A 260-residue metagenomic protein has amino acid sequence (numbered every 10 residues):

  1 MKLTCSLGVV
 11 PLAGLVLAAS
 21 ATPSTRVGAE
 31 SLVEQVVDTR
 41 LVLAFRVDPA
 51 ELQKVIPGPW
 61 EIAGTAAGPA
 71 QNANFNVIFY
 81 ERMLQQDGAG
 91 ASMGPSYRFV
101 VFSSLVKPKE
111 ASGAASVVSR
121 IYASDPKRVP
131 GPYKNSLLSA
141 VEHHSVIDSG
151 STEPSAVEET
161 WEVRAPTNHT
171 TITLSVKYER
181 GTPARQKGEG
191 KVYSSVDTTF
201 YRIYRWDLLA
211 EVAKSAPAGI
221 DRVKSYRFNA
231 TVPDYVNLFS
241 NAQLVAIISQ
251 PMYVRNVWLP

Functional and structural regions predicted by a protein language model:
M1-C5: Positively charged n-region of N-terminal signal peptides that target proteins for export
S6-G8, D48-A50, A111, N168: Generic "edge-of-domain/loop-turn" microfeature
G8-A19: Bacterial N-terminal signal peptides
A21-P23: Membrane-interface motif at the C-terminal end of an N-terminal transmembrane signal
T25-M83, A213-N229, N241-A242, V257-P260: N-terminal domain-onset segments
M83-E162: Aromatic- and glycine-enriched beta-alpha-beta binding-site module
L138-P260: Interaction-surface and assembly-scaffold signal
